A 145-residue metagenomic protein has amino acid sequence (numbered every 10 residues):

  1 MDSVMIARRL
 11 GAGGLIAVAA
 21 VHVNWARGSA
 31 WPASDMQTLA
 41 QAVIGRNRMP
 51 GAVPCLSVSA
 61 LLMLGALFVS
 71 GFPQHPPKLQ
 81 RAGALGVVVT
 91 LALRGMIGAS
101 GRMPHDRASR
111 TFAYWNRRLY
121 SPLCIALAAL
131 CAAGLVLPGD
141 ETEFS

Functional and structural regions predicted by a protein language model:
M1-S145: Short amphipathic, positively biased membrane-proximal segments that drive organelle/inner-membrane targeting
